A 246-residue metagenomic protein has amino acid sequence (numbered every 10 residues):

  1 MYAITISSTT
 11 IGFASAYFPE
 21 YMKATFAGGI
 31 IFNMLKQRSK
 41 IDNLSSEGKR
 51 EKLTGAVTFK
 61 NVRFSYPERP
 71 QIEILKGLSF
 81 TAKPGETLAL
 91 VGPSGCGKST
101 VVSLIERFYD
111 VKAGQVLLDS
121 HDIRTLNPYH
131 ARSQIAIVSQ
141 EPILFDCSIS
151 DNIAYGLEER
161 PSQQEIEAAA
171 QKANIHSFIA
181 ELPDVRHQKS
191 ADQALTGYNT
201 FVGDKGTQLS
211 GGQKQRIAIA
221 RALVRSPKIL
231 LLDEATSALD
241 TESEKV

Functional and structural regions predicted by a protein language model:
M1-Y2: Membrane-water interface of transmembrane alpha-helices in multipass transporters/channels
I6-M34: Cytosolic ends of transmembrane helices, especially the final helix of ABC transmembrane type-1 domains
N33, K40, A154: Conserved E/DxxT/N motif and adjacent residues on the DHp alpha2 helix of HisKA-family sensor histidine kinases
Q37-K40, T196: Flexible, glycine-biased helix-capping/connector loops in cytosolic signal-transduction modules
K40-K52: Pre-NBD coupling/linker segments of ABC/ABC-like ATPases
E51-V246: ABC-type nucleotide-binding domain
